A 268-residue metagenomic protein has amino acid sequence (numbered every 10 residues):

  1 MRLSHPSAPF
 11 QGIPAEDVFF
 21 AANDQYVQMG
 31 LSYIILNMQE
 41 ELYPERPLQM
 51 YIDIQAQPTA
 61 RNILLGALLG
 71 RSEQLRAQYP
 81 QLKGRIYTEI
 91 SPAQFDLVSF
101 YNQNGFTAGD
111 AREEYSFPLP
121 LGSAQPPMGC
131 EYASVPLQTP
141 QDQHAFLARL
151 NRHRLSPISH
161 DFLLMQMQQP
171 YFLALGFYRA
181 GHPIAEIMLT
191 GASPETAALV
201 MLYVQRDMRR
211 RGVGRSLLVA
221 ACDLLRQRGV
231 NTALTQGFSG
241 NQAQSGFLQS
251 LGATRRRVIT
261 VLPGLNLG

Functional and structural regions predicted by a protein language model:
L3-L75, I184-R206: Conserved donor-binding loop and adjoining core beta-sheet/short helix segment in diverse acyl/aminoacyl transferases
S4, S123-A197: Flexible, substrate/cofactor-facing loop regions flanked by secondary structure within enzyme catalytic domains
L31, A111, E186, R256-V258: Residue-level detector of high-confidence beta-strand sites
Q55-G129, I259-N266: Acyl-donor-binding surface of acyltransferase catalytic domains
P58-Q74, V204, R210-Q227, G246 (+1 more regions): Conserved acetyl-CoA-binding loop-helix of GNAT-fold acetyltransferases
I86-E89, L199, A233-G237: Conserved hydrophobic beta-strand within the GNAT/NAT acetyltransferase core sheet that lines the active-site cleft
L97-Y101, N241-Q249, A253: Conserved active-site tyrosine of GNAT-family acetyltransferases
